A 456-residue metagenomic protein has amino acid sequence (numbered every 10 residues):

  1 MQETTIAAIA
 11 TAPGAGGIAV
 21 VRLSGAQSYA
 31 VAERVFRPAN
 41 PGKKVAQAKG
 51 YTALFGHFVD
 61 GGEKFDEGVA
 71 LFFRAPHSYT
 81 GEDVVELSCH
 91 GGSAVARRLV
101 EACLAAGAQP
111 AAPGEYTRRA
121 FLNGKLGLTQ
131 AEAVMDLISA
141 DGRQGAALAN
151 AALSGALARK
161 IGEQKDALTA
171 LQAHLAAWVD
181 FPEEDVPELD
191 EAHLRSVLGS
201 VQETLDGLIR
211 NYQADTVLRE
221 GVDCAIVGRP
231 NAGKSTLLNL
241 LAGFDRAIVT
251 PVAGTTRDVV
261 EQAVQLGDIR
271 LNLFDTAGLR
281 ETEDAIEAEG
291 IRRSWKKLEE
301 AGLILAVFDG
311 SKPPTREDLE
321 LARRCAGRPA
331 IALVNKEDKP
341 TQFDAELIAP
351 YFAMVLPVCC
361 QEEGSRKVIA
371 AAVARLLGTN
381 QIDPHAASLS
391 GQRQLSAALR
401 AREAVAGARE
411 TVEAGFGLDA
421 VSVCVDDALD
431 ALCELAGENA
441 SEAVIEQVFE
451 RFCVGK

Functional and structural regions predicted by a protein language model:
M1-A147, A151, G155, I331: A glycine-rich (often HGG/GG-containing) alpha/beta subdomain
Q2-I9, P13, R143-Q265, T282-D284 (+1 more regions): C-terminal-of-GTPase-core extension/linker across diverse P-loop GTPases
F55-F65, A70-R74, G254-T282, E300: Switch I (G2) and immediately adjacent beta-strands of P-loop GTPase domains
A242, A277-G278, G302, D309 (+1 more regions): Short glycine-/small-residue-rich Rossmann-like dinucleotide-binding loops
L271, L303, I331: Short, Asp-centered acidic motifs that coordinate Mg2+ and/or phosphate in catalytic or ligand-binding sites
L273, V307, L333: Generic enzyme active-site microenvironment
E287-S311: Inter-motif core of Ras-like GTPase G domains
